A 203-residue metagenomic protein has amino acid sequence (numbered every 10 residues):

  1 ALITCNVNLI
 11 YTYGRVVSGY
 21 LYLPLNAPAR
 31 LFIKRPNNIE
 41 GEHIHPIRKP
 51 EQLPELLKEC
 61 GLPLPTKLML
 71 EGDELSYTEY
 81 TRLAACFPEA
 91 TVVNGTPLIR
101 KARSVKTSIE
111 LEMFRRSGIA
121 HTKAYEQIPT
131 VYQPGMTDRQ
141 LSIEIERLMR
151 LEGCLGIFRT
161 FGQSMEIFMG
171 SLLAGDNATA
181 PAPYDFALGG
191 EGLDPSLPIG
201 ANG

Functional and structural regions predicted by a protein language model:
A1-E59, I157-G200: N-terminal accessory/capping or targeting/presequence segment of soluble
E55-P183: Flexible, acidic/His-enriched mid-domain "rim/lid" segments that flank
